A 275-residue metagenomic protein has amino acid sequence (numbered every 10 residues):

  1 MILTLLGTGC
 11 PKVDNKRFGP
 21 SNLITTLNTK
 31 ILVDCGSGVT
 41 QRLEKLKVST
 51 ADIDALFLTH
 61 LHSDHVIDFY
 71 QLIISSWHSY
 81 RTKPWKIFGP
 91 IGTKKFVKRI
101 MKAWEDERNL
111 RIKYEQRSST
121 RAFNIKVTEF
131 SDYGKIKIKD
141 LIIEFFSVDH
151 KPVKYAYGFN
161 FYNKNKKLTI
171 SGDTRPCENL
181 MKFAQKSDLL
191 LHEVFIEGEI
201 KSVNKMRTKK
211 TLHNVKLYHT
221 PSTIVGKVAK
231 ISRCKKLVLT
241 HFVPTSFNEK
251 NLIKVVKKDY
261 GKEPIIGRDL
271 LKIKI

Functional and structural regions predicted by a protein language model:
M1-L180, N251-K274: Binuclear metal-dependent hydrolase catalytic cores
N165-T169, R175-L271: Cap/insert and terminal regions of metallo-dependent hydrolase folds
